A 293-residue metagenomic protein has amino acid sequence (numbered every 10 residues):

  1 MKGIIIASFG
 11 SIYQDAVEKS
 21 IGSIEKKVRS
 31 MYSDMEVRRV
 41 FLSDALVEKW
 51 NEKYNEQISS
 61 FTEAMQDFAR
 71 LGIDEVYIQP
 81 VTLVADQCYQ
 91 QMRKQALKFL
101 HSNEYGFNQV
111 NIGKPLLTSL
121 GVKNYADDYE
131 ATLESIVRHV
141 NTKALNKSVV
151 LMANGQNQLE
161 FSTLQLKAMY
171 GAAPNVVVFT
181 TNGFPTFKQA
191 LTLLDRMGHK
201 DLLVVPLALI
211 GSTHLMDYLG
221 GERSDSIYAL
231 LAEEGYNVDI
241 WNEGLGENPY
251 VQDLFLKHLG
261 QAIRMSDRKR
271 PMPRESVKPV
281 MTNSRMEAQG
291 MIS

Functional and structural regions predicted by a protein language model:
M1-L203, A208-S293: Extended amphipathic ligand-handling, pore-lining, and cofactor/metal-binding catalytic surfaces
